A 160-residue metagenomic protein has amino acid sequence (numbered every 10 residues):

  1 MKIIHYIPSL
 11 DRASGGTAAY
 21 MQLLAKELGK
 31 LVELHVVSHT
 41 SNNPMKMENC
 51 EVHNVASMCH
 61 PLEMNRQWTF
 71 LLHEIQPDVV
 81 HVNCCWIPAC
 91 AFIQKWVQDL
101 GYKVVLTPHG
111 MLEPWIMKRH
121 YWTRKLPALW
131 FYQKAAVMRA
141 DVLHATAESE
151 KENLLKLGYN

Functional and structural regions predicted by a protein language model:
M1-N43, E48-E51, I75: N-terminal subdomain of nucleotide-sugar transferases
Y6, V37, V55, T107-P108 (+1 more regions): Generic beta-sheet signal
R12, I87-A89, E152: Short glycine-rich, flexible loops that bind phosphorylated cofactors or substrates
L28-G29, Q98, V137: Anion (oxyanion) recognition and catalysis
M45-I75, V79-P88, R119-K125: A short, charged, and often flexible helix/loop element on the N-terminal side of the glycosyltransferase catalytic
V79-P114: An aromatic- and histidine-rich active-site surface loop
L112, K125-L143: Membrane-proximal helix-turn-helix segments that form the acceptor-binding/catalytic region of lipid-linked
A136-N160: A short, active-site helix/loop in glycosyltransferases that binds the activated sugar's phosphate group
